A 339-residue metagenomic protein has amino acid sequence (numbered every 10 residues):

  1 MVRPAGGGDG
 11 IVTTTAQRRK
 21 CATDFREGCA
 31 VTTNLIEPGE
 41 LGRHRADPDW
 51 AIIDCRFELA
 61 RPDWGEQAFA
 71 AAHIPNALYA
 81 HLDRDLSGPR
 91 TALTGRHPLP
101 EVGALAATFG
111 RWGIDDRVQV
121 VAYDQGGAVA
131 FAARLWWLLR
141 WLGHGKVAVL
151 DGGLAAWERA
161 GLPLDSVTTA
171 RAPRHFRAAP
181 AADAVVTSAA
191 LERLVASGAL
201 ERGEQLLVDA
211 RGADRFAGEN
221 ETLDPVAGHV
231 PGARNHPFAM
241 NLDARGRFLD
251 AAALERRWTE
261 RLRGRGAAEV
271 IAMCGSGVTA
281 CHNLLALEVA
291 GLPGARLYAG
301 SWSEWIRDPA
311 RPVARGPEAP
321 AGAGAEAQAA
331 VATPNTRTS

Functional and structural regions predicted by a protein language model:
M1-G10: Compositionally biased, low-complexity flexible segments
T13-T15: Short, low-complexity segments with poor structural confidence in diverse proteins
R18-R19: Compositionally biased, intrinsically disordered low-complexity segments enriched in Pro/Arg/Gln/His
A22-S339: Cytosolic catalytic domains that perform sulfur/thiol-centered chemistry
